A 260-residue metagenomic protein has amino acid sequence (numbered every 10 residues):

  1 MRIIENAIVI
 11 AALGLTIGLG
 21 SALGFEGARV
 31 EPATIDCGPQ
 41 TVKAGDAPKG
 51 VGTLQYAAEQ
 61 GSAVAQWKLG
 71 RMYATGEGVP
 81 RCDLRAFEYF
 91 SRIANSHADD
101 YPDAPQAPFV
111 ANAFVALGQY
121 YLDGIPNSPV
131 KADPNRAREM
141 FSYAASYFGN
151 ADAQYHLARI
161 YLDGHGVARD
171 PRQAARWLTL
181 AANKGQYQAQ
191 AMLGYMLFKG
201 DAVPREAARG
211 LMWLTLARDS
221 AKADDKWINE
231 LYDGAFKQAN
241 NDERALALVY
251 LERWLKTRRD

Functional and structural regions predicted by a protein language model:
M1-V9: Bacterial N-terminal signal peptides that target proteins for export
L13, I17-W67, R71: N-terminal leader/linker segments that initiate helical-solenoid repeat arrays
D36-C37, K68-T75, I93, F114-P126 (+3 more regions): Hydrophobic face of amphipathic alpha-helices that form TPR/SEL1-like repeat modules and related alpha-solenoid
G45-D46, E59-S62, T75-E77, C82 (+10 more regions): Short helix-capping/linker turns of helical repeat alpha-solenoids
G45-K49, P80-Y89, P129-M140, A168-W177 (+1 more regions): Structural signature of tandem alpha-helical TPR/SEL1-like repeats, specifically the intra-repeat loop/turn
Q55-A57, I93, Y143-A144, L180-A181 (+1 more regions): Canonical positions in the second alpha-helix
F87-S96, P204-D224, V249-L255: TPR/TPR-like (Sel1-like) alpha-helical repeat modules
D224-D260: Terminal, low-structured helical/coil segments at or just beyond the last alpha-helical repeat
